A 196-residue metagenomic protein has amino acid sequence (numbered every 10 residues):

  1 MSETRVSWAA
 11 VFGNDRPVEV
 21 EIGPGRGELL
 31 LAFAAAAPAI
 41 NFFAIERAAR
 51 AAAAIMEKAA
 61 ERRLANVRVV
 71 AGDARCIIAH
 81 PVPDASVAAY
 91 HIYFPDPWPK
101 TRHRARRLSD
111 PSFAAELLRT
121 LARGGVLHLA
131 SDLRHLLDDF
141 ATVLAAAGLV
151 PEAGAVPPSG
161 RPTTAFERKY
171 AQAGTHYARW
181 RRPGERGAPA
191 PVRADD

Functional and structural regions predicted by a protein language model:
M1-V18: Conserved alpha-helix/loop element of class I SAM-dependent methyltransferases that forms part of the SAM/SAH-binding
P17-C76: SAM cofactor-binding core of SAM-dependent methyltransferases, primarily the Rossmann-like beta-alpha-beta module
H80-A89: A short acidic, Gly/Pro-enriched loop at the edge of an enzyme's catalytic core that lines a small-molecule cofactor
Y90, L117-L118, F140: Class I S-adenosylmethionine-dependent transferase superfamily signal
R102-H103, A130-A146: Conserved class I S-adenosyl-L-methionine
S109-R123: A short glycine-rich, Lys/Arg-flanked "PGG" loop and its adjoining helix->strand segment in the class I
R123-S131: Conserved beta-strand signature within the Rossmann-like core of class I S-adenosyl-L-methionine
T142-D196: Class I S-adenosyl-L-methionine
